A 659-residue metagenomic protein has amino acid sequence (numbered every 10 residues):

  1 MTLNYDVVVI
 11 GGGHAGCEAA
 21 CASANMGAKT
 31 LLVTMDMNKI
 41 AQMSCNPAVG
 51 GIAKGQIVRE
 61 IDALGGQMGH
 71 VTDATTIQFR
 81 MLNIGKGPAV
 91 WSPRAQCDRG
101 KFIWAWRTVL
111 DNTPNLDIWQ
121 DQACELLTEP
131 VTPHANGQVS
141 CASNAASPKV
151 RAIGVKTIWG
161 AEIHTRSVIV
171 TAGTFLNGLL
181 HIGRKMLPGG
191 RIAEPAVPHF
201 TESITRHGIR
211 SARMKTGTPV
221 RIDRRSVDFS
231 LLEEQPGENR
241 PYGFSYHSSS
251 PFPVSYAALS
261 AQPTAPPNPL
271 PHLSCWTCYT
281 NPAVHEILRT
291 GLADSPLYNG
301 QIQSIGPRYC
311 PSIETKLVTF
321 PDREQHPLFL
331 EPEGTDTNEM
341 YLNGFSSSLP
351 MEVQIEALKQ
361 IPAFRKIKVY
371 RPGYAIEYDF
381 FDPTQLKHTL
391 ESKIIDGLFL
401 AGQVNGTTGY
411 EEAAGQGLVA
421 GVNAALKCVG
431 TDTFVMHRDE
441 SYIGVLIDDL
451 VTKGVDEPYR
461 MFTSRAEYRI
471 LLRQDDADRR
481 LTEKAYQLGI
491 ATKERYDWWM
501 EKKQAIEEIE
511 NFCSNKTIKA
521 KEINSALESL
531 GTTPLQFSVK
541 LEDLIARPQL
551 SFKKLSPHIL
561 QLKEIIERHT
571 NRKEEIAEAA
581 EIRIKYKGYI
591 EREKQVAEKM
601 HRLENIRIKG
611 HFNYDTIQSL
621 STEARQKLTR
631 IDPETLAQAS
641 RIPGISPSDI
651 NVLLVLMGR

Functional and structural regions predicted by a protein language model:
T2-A15: Beta1/beta-strand and adjacent pyrophosphate-binding region of the FAD-binding site in flavoprotein oxidoreductases
L3-Y5, I158-S167: Core beta-strand elements of the Rossmann-like FAD/NAD(P) dinucleotide-binding domain in flavoenzyme oxidoreductases
I10, E162-G173: Short hydrophobic core segments
C21-E125, W159, T171-P188, P195 (+6 more regions): Conserved N-terminal/central alpha/beta ligand/cofactor-binding core
D36-N38, E202-I355, I447, T452-F537 (+2 more regions): An anion/pyrophosphate-binding glycine-rich loop and adjacent beta-alpha core in soluble alpha-beta enzymes
L127-A161: Conserved beta-strand-loop-beta-strand element in the redox core of flavoprotein oxidoreductases
F329, Y341-N405, V435-D448, K573-K627 (+1 more regions): A glycine-rich dinucleotide-binding beta-alpha-beta segment and adjacent secondary-structure elements that constitute
R465, T482-N651, V655-G658: Extended, charge-enriched "interface" segments that sit outside catalytic cores
